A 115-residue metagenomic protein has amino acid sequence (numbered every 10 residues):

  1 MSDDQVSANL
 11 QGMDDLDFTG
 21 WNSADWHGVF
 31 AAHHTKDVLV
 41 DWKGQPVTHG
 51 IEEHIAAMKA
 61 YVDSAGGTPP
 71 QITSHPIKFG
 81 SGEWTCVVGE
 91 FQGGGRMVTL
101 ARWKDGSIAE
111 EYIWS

Functional and structural regions predicted by a protein language model:
M1-S115: C-terminal and inter-domain tail/linker signature
